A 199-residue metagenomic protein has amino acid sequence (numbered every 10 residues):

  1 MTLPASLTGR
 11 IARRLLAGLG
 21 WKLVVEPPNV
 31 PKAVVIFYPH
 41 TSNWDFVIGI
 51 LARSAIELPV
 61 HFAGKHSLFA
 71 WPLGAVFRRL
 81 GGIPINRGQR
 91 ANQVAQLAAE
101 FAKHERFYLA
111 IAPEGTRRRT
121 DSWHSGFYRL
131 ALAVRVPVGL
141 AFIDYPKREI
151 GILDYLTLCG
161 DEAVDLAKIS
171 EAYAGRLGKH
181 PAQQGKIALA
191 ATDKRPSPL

Functional and structural regions predicted by a protein language model:
L3, G9, A17-G175, H180 (+1 more regions): Soluble catalytic domains of membrane acyltransferases
A182, L199: Phosphate/diphosphate-binding glycine-rich loops and adjacent basic-rich segments that engage nucleotide
